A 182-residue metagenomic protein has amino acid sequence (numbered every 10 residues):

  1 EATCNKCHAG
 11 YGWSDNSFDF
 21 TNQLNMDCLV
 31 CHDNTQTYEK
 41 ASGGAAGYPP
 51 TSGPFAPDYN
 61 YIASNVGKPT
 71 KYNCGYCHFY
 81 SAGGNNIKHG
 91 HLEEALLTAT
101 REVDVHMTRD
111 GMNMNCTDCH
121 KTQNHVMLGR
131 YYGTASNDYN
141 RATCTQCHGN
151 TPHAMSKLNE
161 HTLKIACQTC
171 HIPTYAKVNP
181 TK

Functional and structural regions predicted by a protein language model:
E1: Extracytoplasmic c-type cytochrome modules immediately beyond a signal peptide or single-pass transmembrane anchor
N5-K182: Inter-heme linker and motif-flanking segments adjacent to c-type heme-binding CXXCH motifs in c-type cytochromes
